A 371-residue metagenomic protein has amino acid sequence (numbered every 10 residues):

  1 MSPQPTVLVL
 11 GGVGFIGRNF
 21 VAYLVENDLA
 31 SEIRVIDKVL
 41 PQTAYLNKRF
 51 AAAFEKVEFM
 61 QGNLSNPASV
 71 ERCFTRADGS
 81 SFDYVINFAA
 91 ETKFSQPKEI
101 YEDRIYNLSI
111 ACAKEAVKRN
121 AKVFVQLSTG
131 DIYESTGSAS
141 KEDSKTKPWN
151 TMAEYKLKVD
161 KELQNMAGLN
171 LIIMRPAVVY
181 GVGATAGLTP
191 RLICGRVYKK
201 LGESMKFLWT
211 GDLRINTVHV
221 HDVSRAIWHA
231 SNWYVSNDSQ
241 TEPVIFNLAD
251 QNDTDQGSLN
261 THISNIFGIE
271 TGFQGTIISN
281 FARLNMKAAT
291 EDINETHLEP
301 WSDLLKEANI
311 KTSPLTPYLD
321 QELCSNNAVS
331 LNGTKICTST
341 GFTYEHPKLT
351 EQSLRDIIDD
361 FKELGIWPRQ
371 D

Functional and structural regions predicted by a protein language model:
V7-N27: N-terminal Rossmann NAD(P)H-binding glycine-rich loop of SDR-like oxidoreductase domains
A53-N107, E115, S138: NAD(P)H-binding glycine-rich loop region in Rossmannoid oxidoreductase-like domains and their noncatalytic homologs
N87, I110-E154, N165, I172: Conserved Rossmann-fold NAD(P)-dependent oxidoreductase catalytic core, especially the SDR/UDP-sugar
E102-Y106, T146-K161, L188, N216-T217 (+1 more regions): Short-chain dehydrogenase/reductase
N165-N216, V220-H229, I263: NAD(P)-dependent short-chain dehydrogenase/reductase
V223, I227, L248, L259 (+2 more regions): Non-catalytic, hydrophobic alpha-helical segments
H229-D320, N332-G333, F361, R369-D371: Mid/C-terminal beta-alpha module of Rossmann-like enzyme folds, strongest in SDR-family dehydrogenases/epimerases
N285, T316-D371: Amphipathic terminal alpha-helices
